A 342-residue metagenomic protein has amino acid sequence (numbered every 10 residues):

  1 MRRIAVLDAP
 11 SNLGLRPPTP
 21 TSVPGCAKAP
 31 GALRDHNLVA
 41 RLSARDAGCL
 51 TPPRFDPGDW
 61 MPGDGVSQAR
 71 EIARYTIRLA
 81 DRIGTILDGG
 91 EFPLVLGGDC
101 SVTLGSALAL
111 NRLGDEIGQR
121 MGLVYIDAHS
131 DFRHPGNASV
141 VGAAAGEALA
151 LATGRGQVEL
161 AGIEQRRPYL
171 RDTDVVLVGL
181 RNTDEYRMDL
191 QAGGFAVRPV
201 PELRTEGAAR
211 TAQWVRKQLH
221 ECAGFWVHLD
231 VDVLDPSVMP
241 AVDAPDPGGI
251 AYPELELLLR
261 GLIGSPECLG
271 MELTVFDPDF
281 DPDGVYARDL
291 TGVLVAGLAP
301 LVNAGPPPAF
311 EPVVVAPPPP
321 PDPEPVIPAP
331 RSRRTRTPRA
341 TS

Functional and structural regions predicted by a protein language model:
R2-L94, S106, L113, E185 (+1 more regions): Catalytic cores of soluble, metal-dependent hydrolases
L7, G98, I126-A128, V178 (+1 more regions): Active-site flanking residues adjacent to catalytic metal/cofactor-binding acidic residues
D88-G162: Active-site histidine-anchored catalytic micro-motif
E91-P93, D172-V176: Short active-site oxyanion
V102, A128-S130, N182, V231-D235: Short, glycine/acidic-enriched loop or turn micro-motifs at the edges of active sites
D115-I117, R167-D172, L262-P266: Short, conserved loop/helix-junction motifs that constitute active-site signature segments in enzyme catalytic cores
Y125-A128, T153, G179-N182, P199-P201 (+1 more regions): Short, structured patches in soluble enzyme cores that scaffold and shape functional sites
N182-M188: Short, glycine/polar-rich helix-capping loops at beta-to-alpha or helix-loop-helix junctions that flank or form
